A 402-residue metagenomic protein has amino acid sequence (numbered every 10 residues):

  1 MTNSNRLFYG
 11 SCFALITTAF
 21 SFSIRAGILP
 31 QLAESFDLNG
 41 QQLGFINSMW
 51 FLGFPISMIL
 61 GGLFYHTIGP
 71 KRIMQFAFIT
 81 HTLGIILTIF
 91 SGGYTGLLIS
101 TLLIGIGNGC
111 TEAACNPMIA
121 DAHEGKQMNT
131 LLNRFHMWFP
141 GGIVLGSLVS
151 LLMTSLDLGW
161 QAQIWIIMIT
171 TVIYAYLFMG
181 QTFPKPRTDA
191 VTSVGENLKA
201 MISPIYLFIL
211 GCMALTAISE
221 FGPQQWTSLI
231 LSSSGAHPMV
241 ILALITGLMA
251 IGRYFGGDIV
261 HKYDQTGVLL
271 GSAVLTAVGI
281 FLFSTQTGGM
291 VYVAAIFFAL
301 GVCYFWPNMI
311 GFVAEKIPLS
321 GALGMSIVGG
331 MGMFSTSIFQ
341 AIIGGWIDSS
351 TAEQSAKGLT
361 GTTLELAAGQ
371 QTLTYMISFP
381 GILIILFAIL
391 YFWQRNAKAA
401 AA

Functional and structural regions predicted by a protein language model:
R6-L38, N116, P223-S228, F339-I343: Extracytoplasmic
S23, F51-I59, V144, T246-Y254 (+1 more regions): Residue-level signature of mid-helix packing/kink "hotspots" within the transmembrane helices of 12-pass Major
R25-A26, I202-A250, F339-G344: Extracytoplasmic gate region of multi-pass secondary transporters
I56-T95: Conserved MFS/SLC helix-loop-helix module at the cytosolic interface between two early adjacent transmembrane helices
F90-S100, S284-A294: Helix-loop junctions at membrane interfaces in 12-TM secondary transporters
S100-M137: Cytoplasmic helix-loop-helix junction between adjacent transmembrane helices in 12-TM secondary transporters
K126, L131-P186: Helix-loop-helix hairpin linking two adjacent transmembrane segments in secondary transporters
Q161-M179, Q370-F392: Symmetry-related core transmembrane helices of the 12-TM Major Facilitator Superfamily/SLC fold
